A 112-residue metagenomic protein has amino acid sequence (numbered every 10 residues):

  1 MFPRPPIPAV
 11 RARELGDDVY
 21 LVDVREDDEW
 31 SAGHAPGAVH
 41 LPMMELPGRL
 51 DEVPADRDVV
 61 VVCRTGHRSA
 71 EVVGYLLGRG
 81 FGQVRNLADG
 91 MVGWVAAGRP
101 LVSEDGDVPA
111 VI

Functional and structural regions predicted by a protein language model:
M1-Y20, E26-D58, H67-I112: Rhodanese-like catalytic fold shared by cysteine-dependent sulfurtransferases and DSP/PTP-type phosphatases
V62: Short, surface-exposed ligand- or partner-binding patches at beta-edge/loop junctions that are enriched in aromatics
